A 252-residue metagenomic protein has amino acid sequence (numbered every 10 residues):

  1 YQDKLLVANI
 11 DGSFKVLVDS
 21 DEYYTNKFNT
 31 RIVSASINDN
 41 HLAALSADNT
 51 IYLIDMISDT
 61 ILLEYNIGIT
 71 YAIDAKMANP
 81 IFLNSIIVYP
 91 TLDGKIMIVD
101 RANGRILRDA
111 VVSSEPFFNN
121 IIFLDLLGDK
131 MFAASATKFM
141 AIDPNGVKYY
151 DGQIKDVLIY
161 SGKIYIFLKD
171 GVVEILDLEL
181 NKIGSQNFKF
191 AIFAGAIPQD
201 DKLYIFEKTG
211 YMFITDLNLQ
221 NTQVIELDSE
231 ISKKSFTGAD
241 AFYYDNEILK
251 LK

Functional and structural regions predicted by a protein language model:
Y1-D3, K27-N40, Y71-P80, E115-D125 (+3 more regions): Repeated scaffold domains used in trafficking and secretory/extracellular systems, primarily beta-propellers
D3-K4, I10-K15, D48-Y52, D93-M97 (+5 more regions): Loop/turn residues immediately N-terminal
L5, L42, I87, M131 (+2 more regions): Hydrophobic beta-strand positions that form the internal "hydrophobic ladder" of WD40/Gbeta-like beta-propeller blades
V16-V18, D55, D100, D143 (+3 more regions): Structural recognition of the beta-propeller blade-terminating site
S20-K27, T60-A72, R105-E115, D143-G152 (+2 more regions): A short beta-strand motif characteristic of beta-propeller blades
I61, T70-Y150: Solenoidal tandem-repeat scaffolds enriched in leucines and small polar residues
S114, F118-G195: Eukaryotic tandem repeat interaction scaffolds
L168, V172-K252: Hydrophilic extracytoplasmic domains
